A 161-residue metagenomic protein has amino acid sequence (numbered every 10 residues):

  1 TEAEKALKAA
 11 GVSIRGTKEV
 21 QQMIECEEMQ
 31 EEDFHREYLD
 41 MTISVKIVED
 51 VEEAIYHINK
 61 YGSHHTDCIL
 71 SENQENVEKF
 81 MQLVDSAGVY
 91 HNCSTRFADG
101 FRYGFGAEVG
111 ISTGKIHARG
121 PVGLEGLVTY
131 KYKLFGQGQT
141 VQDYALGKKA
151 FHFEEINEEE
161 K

Functional and structural regions predicted by a protein language model:
T1-S94: NAD(P)-dependent aldehyde/semialdehyde dehydrogenase
K5, E160-K161: Polar low-complexity intrinsically disordered regions
I24, Y56, K60-E160: C-terminal core of ALDH-fold dehydrogenases
